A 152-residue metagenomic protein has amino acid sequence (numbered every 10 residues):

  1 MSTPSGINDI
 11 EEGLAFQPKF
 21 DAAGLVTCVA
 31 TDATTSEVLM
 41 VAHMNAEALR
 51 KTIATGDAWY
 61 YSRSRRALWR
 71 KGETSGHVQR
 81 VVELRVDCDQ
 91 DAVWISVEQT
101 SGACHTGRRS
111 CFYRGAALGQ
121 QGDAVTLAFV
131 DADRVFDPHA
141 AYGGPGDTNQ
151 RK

Functional and structural regions predicted by a protein language model:
S2-L25, D32-L39, M44-K152: C-terminal binding/interaction regions
